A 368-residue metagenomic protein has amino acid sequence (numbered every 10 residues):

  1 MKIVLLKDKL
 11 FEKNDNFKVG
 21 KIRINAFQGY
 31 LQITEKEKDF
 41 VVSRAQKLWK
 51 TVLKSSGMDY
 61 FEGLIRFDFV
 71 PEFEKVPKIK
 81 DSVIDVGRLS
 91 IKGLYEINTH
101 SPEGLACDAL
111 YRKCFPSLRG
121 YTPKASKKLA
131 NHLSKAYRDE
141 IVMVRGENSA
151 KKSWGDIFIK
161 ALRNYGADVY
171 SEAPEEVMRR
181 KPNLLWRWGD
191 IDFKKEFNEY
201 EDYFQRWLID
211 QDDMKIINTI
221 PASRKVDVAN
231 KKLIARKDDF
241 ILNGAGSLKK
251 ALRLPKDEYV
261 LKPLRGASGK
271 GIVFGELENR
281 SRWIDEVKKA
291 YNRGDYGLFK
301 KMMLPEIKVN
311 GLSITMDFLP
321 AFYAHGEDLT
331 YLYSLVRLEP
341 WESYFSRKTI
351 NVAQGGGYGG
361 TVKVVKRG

Functional and structural regions predicted by a protein language model:
M1-G368: Preference for protein termini
